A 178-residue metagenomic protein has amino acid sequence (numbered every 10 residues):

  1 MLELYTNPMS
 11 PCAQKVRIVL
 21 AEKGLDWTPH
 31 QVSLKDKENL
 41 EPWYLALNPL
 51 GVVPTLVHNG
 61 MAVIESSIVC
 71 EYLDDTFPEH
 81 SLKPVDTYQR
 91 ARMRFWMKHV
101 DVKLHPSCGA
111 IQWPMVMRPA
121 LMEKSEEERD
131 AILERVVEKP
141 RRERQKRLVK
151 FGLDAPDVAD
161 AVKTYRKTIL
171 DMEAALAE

Functional and structural regions predicted by a protein language model:
M1-K139: GST-like domain detector, emphasizing the conserved glutathione-binding G-site in the N-terminal thioredoxin-like
M9, M61-V63, D154-A161, Y165: Aromatic-acidic/polar surface patches that form glycan- and anion
S81, L148-A159: Surface-exposed cleft-lining segments at the edges of enzyme active sites
Y88, R92-F95, D160-K167, D171: A non-catalytic, amphipathic alpha-helix used as a structural packing/dimerization or gating element in enzyme scaffolds
R129-F151, K163-L170: A structural motif
A174-E178: Surface-exposed helix-capping loop/turn segments at secondary-structure junctions
